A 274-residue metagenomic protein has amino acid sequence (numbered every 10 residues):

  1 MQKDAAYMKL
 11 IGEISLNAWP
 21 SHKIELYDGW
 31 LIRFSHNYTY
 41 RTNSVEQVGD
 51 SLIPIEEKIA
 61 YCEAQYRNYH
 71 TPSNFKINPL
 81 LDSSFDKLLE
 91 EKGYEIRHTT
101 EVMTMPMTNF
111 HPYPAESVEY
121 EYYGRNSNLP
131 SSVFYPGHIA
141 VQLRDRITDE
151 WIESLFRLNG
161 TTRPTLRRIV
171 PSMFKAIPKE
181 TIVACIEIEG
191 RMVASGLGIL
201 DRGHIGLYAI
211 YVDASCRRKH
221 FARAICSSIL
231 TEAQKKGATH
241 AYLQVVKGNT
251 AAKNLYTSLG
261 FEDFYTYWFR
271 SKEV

Functional and structural regions predicted by a protein language model:
M1-N68, L81-D82, D86, T165: N-terminal charged segments
L16-S21, H70-P72, R97-T99, F174-A184 (+1 more regions): A short helix-loop-beta-strand connector motif used in the catalytic cores of GNAT acetyltransferases and, in some
E46-L52, I210-R217, V246: A short, internal acetyl-CoA/4′-phosphopantetheine-binding micro-motif in the GNAT/acyltransferase core
I53-D149, R270: Acyl-donor-binding surface of acyltransferase catalytic domains
I55-E63, A209-V212, R218-T231, K235 (+1 more regions): Conserved acetyl-CoA-binding loop-helix of GNAT-fold acetyltransferases
Y69-N78, A233-Q244: Conserved GNAT acetyl-CoA-binding A-motif
D82-I96, R223, K247-T266: Conserved active-site alpha-helix within GNAT-family acetyltransferase domains
P164-D213: A conserved beta-strand-loop-helix scaffold within acyl/acetyltransferase catalytic domains
